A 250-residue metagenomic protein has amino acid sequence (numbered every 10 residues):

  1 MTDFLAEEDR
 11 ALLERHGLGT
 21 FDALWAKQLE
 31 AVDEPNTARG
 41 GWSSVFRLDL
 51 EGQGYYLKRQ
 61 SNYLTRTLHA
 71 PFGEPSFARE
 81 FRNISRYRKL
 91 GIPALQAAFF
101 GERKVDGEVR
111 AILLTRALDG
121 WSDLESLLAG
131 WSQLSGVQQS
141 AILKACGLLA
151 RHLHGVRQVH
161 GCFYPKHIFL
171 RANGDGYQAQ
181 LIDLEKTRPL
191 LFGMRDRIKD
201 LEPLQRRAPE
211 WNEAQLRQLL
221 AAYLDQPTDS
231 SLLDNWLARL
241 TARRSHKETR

Functional and structural regions predicted by a protein language model:
M1-E34: Juxta-kinase regulatory segment immediately upstream of eukaryotic protein kinase catalytic domains
F21-L124, R151, G155-V156: Conserved ATP-binding subdomain of kinase catalytic cores across diverse folds
D123-Q133: AlphaC helix of the protein kinase catalytic domain
W131-A141: Activation segment of protein kinase catalytic domains, centered on the conserved DFG
Q139-C146, R151: C-terminal structural cap/anchor segments
Q158-P165: Catalytic-loop of the protein kinase fold
H167-L181: Conserved protein kinase catalytic/activation segment
Y177-E248: C-lobe/activation-segment region of protein kinase-like
